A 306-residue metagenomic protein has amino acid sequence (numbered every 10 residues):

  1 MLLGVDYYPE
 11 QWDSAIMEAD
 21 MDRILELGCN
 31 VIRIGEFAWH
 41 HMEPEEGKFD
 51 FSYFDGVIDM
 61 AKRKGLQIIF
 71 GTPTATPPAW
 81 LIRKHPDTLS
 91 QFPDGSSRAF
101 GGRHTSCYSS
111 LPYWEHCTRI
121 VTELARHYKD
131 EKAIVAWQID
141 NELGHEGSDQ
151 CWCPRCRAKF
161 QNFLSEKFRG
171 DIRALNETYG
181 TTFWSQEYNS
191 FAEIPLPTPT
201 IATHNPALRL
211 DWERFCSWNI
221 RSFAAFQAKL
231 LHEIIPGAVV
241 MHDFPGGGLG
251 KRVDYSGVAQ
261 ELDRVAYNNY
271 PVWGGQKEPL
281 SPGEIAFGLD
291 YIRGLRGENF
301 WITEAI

Functional and structural regions predicted by a protein language model:
M1, G28-N30, K62-I68, D130-V135 (+3 more regions): Short, well-ordered coil/turn segments that N-cap beta-strands
M1-I16: Boundary/entry segment of secreted carbohydrate-active catalytic domains
V5, I24, I32, A61 (+7 more regions): Conserved, mostly hydrophobic/aromatic
Y8-E10, G35-A38, G71-W80, V135-G144 (+2 more regions): Short, solvent-exposed turn/loop segments enriched in Gly/Ser/Thr/Pro and often Arg
W12-M17, G47-Y53, L111-R119, G283: Glycine-rich anion/phosphate-binding loops
E18-R98, V121-A125, F226-I235: Aromatic-lined substrate-binding rim segments of carbohydrate-active enzymes
D94-R264, N268-I285: Polysaccharide-binding and catalytic clefts of secreted carbohydrate-active enzymes
R264-N269, S281-I306: Active-site core of glycosidic bond-cleaving carbohydrate-active enzymes
